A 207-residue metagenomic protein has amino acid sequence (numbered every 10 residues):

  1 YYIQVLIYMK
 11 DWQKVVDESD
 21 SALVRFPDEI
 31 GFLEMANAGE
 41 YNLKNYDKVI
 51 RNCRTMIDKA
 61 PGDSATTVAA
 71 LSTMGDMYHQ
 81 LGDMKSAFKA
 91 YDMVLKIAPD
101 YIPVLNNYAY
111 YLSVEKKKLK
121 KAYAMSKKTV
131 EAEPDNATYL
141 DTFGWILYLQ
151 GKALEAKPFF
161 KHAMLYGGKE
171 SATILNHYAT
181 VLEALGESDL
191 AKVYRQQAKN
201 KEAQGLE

Functional and structural regions predicted by a protein language model:
Q4, A38, D76, Y110-Y111 (+2 more regions): Residue-level recognition of tetratricopeptide repeat
Y8, N42, T73, Q80 (+3 more regions): Register position in tetratricopeptide repeats
P27, P61, A65, P99 (+3 more regions): Short coil turns that delineate tetratricopeptide repeat
